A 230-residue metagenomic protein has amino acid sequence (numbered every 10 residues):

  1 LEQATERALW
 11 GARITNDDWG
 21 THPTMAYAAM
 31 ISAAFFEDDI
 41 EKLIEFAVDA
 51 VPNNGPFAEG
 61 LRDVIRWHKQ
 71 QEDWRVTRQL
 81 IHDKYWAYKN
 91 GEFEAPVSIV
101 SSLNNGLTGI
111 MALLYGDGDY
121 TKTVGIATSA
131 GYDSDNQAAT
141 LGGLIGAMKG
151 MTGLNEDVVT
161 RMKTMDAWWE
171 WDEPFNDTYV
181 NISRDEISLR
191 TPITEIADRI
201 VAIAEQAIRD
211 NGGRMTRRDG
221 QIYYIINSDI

Functional and structural regions predicted by a protein language model:
L1, L9-T15, A28-G131: Accessory "access/gating" subregions that flank catalytic or transport cores
E6-R7, G20-T21, E59-D63, G213-R217: Short coil/turn segments at secondary-structure boundaries
T15-W19, A26-A28, S32, G109-E205 (+1 more regions): Catalytic phosphate/nucleotide-handling subdomain of diverse soluble enzymes
T21-P23, S101-S102: Short acidic alpha-helix initiation/capping motifs at coil-to-helix transition points, especially at protein N-termini
A26, V48, L144, K163 (+1 more regions): A glycine-rich phosphate-binding loop feature that marks nucleotide/adenosyl-phosphate handling sites
D39, E156, G212-T216: Structured alpha-helical bundle/scaffold domains in large eukaryotic membrane-trafficking regulators
T194-I230: Catalytic cores of secreted or luminal carbohydrate-active enzymes
